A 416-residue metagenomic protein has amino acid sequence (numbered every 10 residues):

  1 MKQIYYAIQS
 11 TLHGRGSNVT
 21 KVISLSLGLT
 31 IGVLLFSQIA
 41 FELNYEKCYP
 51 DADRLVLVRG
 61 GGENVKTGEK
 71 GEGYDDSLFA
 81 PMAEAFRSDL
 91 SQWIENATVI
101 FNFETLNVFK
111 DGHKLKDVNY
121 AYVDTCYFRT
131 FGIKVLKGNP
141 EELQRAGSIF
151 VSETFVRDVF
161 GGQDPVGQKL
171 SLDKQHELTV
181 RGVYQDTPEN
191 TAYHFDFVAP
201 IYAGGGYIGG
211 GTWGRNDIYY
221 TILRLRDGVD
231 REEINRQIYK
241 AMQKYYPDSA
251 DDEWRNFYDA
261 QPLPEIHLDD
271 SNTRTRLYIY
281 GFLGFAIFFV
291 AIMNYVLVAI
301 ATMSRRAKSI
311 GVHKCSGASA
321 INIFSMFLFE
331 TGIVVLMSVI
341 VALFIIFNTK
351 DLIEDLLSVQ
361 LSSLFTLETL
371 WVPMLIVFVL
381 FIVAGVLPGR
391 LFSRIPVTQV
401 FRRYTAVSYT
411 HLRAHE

Functional and structural regions predicted by a protein language model:
Q3, Y45, A291, A299-M303 (+1 more regions): C-terminal membrane-exit region of the final transmembrane helix in multipass inner-membrane proteins
Q3-L12: A short amphipathic helical element positioned immediately N-terminal to and/or at the very start of a transmembrane
G32, F36-V166, L172-T179, R236: Structured, solvent-exposed hinge/loop segments at the ends of secondary-structure elements
D124-K137, I149-N272: Mid-to-C-terminal secondary-structure elements that act as membrane-proximal/extracytoplasmic interface segments
S271-I287, V372: N-terminal membrane-entry
A291-G332: Interfacial "coupling" helices/loops that link adjacent transmembrane helices in transporter permeases
T331-I395: Small-residue-rich transmembrane alpha-helices
T410-E416: Conserved small/polar residues in nucleotide/adenosyl-binding loops
